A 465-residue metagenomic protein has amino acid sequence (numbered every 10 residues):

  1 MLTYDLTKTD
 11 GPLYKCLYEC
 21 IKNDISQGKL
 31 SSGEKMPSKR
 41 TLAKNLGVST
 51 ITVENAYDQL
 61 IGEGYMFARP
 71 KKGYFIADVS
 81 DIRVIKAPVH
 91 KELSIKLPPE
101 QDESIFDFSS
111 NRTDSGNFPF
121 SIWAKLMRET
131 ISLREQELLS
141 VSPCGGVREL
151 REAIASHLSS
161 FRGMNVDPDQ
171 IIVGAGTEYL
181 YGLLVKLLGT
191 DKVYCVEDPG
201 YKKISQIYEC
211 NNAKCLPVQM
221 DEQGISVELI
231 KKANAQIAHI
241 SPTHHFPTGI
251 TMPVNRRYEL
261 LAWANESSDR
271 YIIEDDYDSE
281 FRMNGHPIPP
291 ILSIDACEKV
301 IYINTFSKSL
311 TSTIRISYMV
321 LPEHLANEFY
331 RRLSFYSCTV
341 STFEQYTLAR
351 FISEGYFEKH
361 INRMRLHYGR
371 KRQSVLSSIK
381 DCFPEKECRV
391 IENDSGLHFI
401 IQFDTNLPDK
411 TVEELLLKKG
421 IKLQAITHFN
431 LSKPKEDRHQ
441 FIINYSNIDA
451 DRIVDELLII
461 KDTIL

Functional and structural regions predicted by a protein language model:
M1-R128, L139, H324, S334-S341 (+10 more regions): N-terminal basic, amphipathic alpha-helical segments
V79, L187, I207, N284 (+4 more regions): Residue-level signal for well-ordered alpha-helical positions
T113, T243-H245, K308: Short glycine-rich anion-binding loops that position phosphate/pyrophosphate groups of nucleotides and phosphorylated
M127, E137-D269, E280, H286-I294 (+2 more regions): Conserved core of the PLP fold type I
I154, D198-I207, L260, Y271 (+10 more regions): A generic "structured core" feature
R270, V300, E387-C388, I421: Short, conserved active-site loop motifs that form the nucleotide-linked donor/cofactor pocket
D275-D276: Walker B catalytic acidic pair
A296-L366: Conserved core segment of the aminotransferase class I/II
